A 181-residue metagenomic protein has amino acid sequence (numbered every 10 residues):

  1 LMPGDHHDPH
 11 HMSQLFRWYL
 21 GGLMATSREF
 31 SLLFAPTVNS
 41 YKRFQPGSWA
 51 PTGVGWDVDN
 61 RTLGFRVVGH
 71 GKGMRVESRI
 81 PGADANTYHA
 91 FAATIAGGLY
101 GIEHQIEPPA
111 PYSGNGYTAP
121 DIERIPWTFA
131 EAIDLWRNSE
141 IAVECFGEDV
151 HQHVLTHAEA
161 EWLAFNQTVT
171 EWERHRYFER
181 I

Functional and structural regions predicted by a protein language model:
L1-I122: Active-site capping/gating regions of soluble enzymes
S113-I181: Acidic, glycine-enriched catalytic cores built around paired aspartates
